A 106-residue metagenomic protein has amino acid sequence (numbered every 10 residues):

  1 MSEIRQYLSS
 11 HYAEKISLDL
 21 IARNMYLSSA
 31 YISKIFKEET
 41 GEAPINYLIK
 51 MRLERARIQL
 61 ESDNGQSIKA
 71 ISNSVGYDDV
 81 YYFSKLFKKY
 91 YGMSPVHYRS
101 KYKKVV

Functional and structural regions predicted by a protein language model:
Q6, S10, D19, E38-D78 (+1 more regions): Terminal helix-turn-helix DNA-binding modules in bacterial transcription factors
A13: Extended catalytic cores and adjacent scaffolds of nucleotide/polyanion-binding enzymes
S28-S29, D78-D79: Short coil turns linking two alpha-helices in DNA-binding domains
Y31-I32, F36, Y82-F83, F87: Short hydrophobic/aromatic patch on the recognition helix
K85-V106: …primarily DNA-binding HTH/wHTH and HhH modules…
